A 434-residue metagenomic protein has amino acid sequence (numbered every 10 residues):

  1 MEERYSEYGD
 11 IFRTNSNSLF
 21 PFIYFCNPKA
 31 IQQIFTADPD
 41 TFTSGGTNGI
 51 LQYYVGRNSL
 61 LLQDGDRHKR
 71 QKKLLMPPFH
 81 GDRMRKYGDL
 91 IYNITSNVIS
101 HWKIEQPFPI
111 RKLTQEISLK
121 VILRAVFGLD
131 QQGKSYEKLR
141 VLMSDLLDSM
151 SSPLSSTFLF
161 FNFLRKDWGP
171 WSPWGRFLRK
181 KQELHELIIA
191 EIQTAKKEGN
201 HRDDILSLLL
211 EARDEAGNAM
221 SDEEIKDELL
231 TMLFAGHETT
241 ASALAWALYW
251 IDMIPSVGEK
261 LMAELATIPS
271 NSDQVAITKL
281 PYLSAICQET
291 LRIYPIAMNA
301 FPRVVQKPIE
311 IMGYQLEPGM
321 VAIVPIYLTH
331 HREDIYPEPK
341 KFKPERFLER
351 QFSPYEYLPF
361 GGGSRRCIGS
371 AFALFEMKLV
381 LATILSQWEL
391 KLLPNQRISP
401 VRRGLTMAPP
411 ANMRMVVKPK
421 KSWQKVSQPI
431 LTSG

Functional and structural regions predicted by a protein language model:
M1-R70, R85, D89-N97, K180 (+4 more regions): N-terminal membrane-proximal hinge/A-helix region immediately C-terminal to the signal-anchor transmembrane segment
Y5, T95, I99, V141-S144 (+3 more regions): Cytochrome P450 proximal C-terminal region
T43-Q52, R67, R83-S242, K260 (+2 more regions): Cytochrome P450 heme-thiolate monooxygenase catalytic core
R70, L230, A235, Q274-V275 (+6 more regions): Cytochrome P450 heme-thiolate "Cys pocket" and heme-binding signature region
G88-Y92, K138-L146, N200-S207, W250-A297 (+6 more regions): Cytochrome P450 I-helix active-site segment
G169-P173, L283-N299, R303, P410-G434: C-terminal domain-closing interface element
T239-E264, A371-S386: Cytochrome P450 catalytic-core helices
V324-R350, V426, L431: Conserved cytochrome P450 K-helix/beta-meander segment immediately N-terminal to the heme-binding cysteine loop
